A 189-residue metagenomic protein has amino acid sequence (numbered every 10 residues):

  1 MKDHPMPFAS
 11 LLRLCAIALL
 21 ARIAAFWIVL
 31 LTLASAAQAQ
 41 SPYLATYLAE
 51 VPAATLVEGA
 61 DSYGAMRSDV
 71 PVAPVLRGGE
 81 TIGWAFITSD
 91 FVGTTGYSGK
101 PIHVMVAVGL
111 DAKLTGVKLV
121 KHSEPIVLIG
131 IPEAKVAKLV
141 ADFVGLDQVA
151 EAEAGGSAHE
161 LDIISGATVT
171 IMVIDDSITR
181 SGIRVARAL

Functional and structural regions predicted by a protein language model:
M1, S35-A37: Intrinsic low-complexity/disordered segments
M1-L20: N-terminal secretory signal peptides that target proteins for export/translocation
P5-M6, A25, V144, V149: Intrinsic disorder/low-complexity detector
A16-A34: Bacterial N-terminal signal peptides
Q38-L189: Flexible, solvent-exposed loop/hinge segments and secondary-structure transition points
